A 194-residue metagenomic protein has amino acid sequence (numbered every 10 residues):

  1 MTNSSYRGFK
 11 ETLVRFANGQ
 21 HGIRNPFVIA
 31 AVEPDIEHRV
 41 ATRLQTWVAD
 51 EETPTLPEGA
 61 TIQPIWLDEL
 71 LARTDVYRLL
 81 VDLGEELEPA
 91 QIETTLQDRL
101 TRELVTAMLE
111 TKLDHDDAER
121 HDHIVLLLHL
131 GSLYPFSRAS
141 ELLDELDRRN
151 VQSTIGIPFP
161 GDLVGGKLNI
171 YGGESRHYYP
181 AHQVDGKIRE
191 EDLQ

Functional and structural regions predicted by a protein language model:
M1-T55: Glycine-rich P-loop/Walker A and Walker A-like loops and their local beta1-loop-alpha1 context in P-loop NTPases
I29, I124-L127: Structural motif
D35-R39, L70-A72, R99-R102, L130-F136 (+1 more regions): Short acidic, S/G/P-rich loop/turn micro-motifs used as interaction or catalytic elements
H38-Q45, T74-Y77, P135-E141, G166-I170: A short acidic (Asp/Glu
T46-Q63, E145-I155: Structural alpha-beta junctions
T61-A107: Long, charge-dense
E103-A118: A short, acidic, amphipathic alpha-helical segment used as a generic capping/interface helix at domain edges
R138-Q194: Glycine-rich, aromatic-bearing surface loops/beta-hairpins
